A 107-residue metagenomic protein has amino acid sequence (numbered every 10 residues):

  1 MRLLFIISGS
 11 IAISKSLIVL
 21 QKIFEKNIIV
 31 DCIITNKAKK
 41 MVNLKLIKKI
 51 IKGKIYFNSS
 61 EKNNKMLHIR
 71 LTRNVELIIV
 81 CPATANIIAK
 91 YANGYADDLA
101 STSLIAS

Functional and structural regions predicted by a protein language model:
M1-S107: A cross-family phosphate/adenosyl-ligand binding-site feature
